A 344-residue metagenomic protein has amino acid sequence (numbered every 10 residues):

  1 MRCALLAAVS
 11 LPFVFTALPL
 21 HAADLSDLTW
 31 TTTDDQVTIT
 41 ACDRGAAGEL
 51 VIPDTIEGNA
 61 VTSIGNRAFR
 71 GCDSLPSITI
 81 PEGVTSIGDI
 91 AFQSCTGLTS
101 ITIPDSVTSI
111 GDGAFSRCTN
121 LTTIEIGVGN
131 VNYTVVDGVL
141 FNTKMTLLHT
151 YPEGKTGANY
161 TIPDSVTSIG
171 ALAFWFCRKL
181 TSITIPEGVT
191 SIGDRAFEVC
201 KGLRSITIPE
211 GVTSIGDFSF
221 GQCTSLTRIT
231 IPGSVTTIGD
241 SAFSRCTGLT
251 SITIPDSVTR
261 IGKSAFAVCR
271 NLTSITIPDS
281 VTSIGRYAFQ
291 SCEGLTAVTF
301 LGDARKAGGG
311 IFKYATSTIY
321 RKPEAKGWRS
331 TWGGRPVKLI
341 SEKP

Functional and structural regions predicted by a protein language model:
M1-L6, C95, I103, V107 (+1 more regions): Charged, compositionally biased non-catalytic regions
A4-A17: Bacterial N-terminal signal peptides
F13-F15, F141, F176, F218 (+1 more regions): Aromatic (phenylalanine/tyrosine) cluster motif
L18-A22: Sec/Tat signal peptide C-region and signal peptidase I cleavage site
D27-Q36, G45-S63, D73-S86, C95-S109 (+9 more regions): Structural signature of tandem-repeat unit edges
F312, G327-G334: Short loop/helix-cap segments at secondary-structure boundaries that form the rim of catalytic
